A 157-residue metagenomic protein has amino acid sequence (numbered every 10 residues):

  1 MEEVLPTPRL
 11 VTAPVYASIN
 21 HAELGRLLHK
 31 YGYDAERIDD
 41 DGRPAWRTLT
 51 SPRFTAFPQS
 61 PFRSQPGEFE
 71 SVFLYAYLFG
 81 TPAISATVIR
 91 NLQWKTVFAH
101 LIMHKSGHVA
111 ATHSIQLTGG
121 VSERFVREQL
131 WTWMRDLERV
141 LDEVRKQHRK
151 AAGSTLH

Functional and structural regions predicted by a protein language model:
M1-T55, H104: Charge-rich, low-complexity N-terminal segments
V11-T12, F73-Y77, V126: Short histidine-centered catalytic/ligand-binding loop motif
G42, W46-F79: Hydrophobic-cavity lipid-handling domains and compact docking modules
F69-T112: Short, internal acidic amphipathic alpha-helical interface segments that mediate docking to partner proteins
L117-Q129: A short acidic/glycine-rich loop-to-helix N-cap element
Q129, M134-E138: Helix-rich interaction surfaces within compact, conserved domain-sized segments that mediate assembly or partner
R145-H157: Short, highly charged C-terminal tails/helix-capping segments
